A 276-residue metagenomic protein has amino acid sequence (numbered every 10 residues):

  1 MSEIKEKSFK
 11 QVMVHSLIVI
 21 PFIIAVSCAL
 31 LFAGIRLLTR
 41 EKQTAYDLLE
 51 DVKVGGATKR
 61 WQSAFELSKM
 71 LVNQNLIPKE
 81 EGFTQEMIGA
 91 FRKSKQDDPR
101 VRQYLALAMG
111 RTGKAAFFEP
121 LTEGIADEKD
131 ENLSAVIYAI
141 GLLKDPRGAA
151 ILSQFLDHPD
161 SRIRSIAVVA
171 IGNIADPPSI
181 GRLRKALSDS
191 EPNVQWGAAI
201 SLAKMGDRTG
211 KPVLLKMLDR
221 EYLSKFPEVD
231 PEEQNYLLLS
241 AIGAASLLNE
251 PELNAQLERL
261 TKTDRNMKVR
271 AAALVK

Functional and structural regions predicted by a protein language model:
M1-M13: N-terminal Lys/Arg-rich, disordered targeting/topogenic segments
K10-S16, K53, F83-E86, R100 (+2 more regions): Short acidic/polar alpha-helix capping motifs at helix-coil junctions
H15-R36: Hydrophobic membrane-insertion alpha-helices, especially the h-region of bacterial N-terminal signal peptides
L31-T39, K59-L76, P99-K114, E123 (+7 more regions): Structural detector for internal amphipathic alpha-helices that build alpha-solenoid repeat scaffolds
T39-E50, N73-S94, K114-A126, D145-D157 (+3 more regions): Amphipathic alpha-helical scaffolding segments comprising HEAT/armadillo-like alpha-solenoid repeats
A45-Q62: Short extracytoplasmic/periplasmic juxtamembrane "stem" segments immediately C-terminal to an N-terminal membrane anchor
G55-G56, K95-D98, E128-D130, P159-D160 (+4 more regions): Short inter-helical turns and helix N-cap capping residues of alpha-solenoid HEAT/ARM repeat scaffolds
E258-K262, N266-K276: Eukaryotic acidic, Ser/Thr-rich intrinsically disordered low-complexity regions
